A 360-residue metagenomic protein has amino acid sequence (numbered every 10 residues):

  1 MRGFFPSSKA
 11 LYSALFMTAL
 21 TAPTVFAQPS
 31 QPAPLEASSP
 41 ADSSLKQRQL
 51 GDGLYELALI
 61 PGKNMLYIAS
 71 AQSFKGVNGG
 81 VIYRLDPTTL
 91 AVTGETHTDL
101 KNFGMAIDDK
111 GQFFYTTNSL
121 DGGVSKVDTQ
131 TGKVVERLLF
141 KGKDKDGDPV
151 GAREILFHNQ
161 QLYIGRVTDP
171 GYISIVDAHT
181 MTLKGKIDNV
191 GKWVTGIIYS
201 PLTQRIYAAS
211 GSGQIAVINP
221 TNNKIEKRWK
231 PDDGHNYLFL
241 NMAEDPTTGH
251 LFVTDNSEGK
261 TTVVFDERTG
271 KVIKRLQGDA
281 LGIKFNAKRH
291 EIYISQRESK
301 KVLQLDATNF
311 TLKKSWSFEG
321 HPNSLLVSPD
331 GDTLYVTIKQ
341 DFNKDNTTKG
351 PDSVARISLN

Functional and structural regions predicted by a protein language model:
R2-S13: Bacterial N-terminal signal peptides that target proteins for export
K9, A19, P23-N360: Predominantly soluble domains enriched in secretory-pathway, periplasmic, or organellar proteins
